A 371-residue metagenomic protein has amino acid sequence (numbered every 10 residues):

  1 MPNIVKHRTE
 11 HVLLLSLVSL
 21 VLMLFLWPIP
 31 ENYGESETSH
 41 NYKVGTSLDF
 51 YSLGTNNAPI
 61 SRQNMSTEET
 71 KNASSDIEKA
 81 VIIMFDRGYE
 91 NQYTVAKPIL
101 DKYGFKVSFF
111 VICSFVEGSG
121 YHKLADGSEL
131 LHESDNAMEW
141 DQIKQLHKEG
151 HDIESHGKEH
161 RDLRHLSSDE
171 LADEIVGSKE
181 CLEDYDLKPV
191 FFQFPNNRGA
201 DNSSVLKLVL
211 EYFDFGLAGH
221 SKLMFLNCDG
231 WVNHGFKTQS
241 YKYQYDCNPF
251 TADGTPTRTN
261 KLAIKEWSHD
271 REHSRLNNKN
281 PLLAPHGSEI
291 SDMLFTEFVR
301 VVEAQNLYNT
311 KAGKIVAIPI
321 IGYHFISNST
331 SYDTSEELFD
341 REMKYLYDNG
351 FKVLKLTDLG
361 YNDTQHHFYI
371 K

Functional and structural regions predicted by a protein language model:
P2-L17: N-terminal Sec-pathway targeting helices
L13-W27: Hydrophobic membrane-insertion alpha-helices, especially the h-region of bacterial N-terminal signal peptides
F25-H40: Sec-dependent signal peptide cleavage junction
E37-M84, G88-E90: N-terminal module-boundary/linker segments of secreted carbohydrate-active enzymes
M84, E154, V353: Generic enzyme active-site microenvironment
R87-Q92, K97, S128-Q142, S335-D340: Aromatic- and glycine-enriched glycan-recognition loops and surfaces that form the carbohydrate-binding subsites
D101-V205, L210-Q239, R258-R271, I315-N328 (+1 more regions): Metal-dependent polysaccharide deacetylase catalytic core of the NodB/CE4 family, i.e., the active-site-bearing domain
S268-L354: Catalytic grooves of carbohydrate-active enzymes
